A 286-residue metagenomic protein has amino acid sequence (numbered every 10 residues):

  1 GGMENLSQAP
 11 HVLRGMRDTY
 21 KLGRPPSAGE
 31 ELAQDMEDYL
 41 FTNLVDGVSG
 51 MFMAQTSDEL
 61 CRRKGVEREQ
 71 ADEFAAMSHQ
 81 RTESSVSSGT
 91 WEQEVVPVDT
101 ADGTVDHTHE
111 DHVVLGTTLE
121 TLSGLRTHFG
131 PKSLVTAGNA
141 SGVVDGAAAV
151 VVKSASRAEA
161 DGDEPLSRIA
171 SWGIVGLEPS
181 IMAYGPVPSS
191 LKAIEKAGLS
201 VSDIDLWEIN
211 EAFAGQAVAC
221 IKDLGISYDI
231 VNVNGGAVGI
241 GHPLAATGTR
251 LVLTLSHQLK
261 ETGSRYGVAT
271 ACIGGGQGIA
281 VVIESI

Functional and structural regions predicted by a protein language model:
G1-E4, C61-T90, V150-S156, I221 (+2 more regions): Active-site-proximal alpha-helical scaffold in enzymes
G1-E59: Flexible glycine-/small-residue-enriched beta->alpha junction loops that bind anionic phosphate/pyrophosphate groups
G2-S7, V12, S171-L177, N210-G215 (+3 more regions): Acidic, glycine-rich active-site loops and adjacent beta-strand->loop/helix elements that engage anionic groups
A33-M36, R62, L119-Y184, P188 (+5 more regions): Condensing-enzyme catalytic core mediating Claisen C-C bond formation in acyl metabolism
Q55-D58, E94, A170-G239: Active-site pocket-lining segment
L60-E67, D72-F74, K132-V143, G173 (+3 more regions): Cysteine-centered functional microenvironments
E69-A160, D223, Y228-I230: N-terminal extracellular/periplasmic Venus flytrap/periplasmic-binding protein-like
V201, V218, K222-D223, S227-N232 (+1 more regions): Internal helix-turn-beta structural module
